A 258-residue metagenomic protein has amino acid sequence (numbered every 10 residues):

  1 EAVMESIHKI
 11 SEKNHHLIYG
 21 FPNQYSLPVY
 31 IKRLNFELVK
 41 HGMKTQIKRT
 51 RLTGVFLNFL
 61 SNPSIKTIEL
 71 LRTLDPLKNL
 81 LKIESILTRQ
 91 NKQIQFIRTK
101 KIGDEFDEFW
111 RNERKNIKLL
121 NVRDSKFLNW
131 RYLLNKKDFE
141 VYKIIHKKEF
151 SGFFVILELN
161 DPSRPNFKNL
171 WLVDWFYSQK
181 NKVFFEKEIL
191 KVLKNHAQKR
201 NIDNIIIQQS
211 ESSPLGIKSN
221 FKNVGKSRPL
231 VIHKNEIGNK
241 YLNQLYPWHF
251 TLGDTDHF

Functional and structural regions predicted by a protein language model:
E1-S11, K182-L190: Glycine-rich acyl-CoA binding loop
S6-I10, I83, R131, V192-H196: A generic secondary-structure signal
K9-H15, K147: Secondary-structure boundary elements
L17-N79, L134, L157-V183, K187-F258: Active-site/acyl-donor-binding loops of N-acyltransferases
Y19, N23-Y25, Y30, H41 (+1 more regions): A conserved beta-strand-loop-helix scaffold within acyl/acetyltransferase catalytic domains
V55, L77-I86, R111-K115, L119: Long, charge-rich alpha-helical interaction segments
T73-D104: Conserved N-terminal entry element of GNAT/NAT acetyltransferase domains
